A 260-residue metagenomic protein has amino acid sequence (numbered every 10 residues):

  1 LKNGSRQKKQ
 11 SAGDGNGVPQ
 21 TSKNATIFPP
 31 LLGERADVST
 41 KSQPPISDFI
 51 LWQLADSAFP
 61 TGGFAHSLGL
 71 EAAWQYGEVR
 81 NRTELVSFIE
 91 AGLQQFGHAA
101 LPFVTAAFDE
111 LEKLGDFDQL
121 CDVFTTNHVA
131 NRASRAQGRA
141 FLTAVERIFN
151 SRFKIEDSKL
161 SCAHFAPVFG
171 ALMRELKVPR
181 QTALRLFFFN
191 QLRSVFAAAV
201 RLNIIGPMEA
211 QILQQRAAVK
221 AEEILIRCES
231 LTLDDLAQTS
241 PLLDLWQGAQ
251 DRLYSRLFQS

Functional and structural regions predicted by a protein language model:
L1-G13, G17-S22, T26-S47, N150-L160: Short, basic, low-complexity termini and linkers enriched in Ser/Thr/Gly/Pro that act as targeting/leader peptides
K2, K41-S260: Metal- and O2-centered redox machinery and metal/ROS homeostasis
